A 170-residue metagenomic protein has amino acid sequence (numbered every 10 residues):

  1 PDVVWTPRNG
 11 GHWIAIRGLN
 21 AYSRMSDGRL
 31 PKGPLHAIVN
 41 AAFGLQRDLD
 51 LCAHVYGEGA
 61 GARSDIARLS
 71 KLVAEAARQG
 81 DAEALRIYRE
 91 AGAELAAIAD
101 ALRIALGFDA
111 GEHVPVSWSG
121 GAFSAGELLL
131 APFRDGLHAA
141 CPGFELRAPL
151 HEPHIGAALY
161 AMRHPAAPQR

Functional and structural regions predicted by a protein language model:
P1-L30: Glycine-rich phosphate-binding loop of actin/hexokinase-like ATP-binding domains
A21-R170: ATP-binding/phosphotransfer module of carbohydrate and carboxylate kinases, centering on a glycine-rich
